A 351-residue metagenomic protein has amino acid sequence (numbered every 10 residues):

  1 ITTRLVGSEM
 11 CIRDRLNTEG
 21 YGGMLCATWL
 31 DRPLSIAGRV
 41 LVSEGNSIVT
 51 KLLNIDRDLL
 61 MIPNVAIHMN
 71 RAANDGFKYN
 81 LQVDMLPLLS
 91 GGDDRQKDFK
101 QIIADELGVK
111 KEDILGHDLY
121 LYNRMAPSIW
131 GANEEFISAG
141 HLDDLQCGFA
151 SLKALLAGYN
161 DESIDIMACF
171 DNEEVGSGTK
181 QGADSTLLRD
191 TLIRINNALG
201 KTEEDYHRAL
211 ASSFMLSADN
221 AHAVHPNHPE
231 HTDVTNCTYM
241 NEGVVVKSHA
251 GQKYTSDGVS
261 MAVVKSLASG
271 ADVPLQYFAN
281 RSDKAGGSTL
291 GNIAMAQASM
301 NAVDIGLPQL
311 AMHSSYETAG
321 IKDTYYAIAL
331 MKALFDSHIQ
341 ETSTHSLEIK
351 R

Functional and structural regions predicted by a protein language model:
I1-G7, C11-I12: Single conserved hydrophobic/aromatic residue that forms the stacking wall/gate of nucleotide- or nucleobase-binding
S8, L16-Y21, E135-G178, D184-T186 (+2 more regions): Alpha-helical metal-binding/catalytic segments enriched in His/Glu/Asp
R15-E19, M125-S138, V245, P308-A311: Glycine/charged-rich beta-loop-alpha catalytic/anionic-binding loops adjacent to active sites
Y21-E135, D171-V175: Glycine-rich, mobile lid/loop segments that gate access to catalytic sites or pores
N70-D98, G176-D272: Metal-dependent peptidase/peptidase-like ectodomains
K97-D113, A221-Y316, T342: Active-site-adjacent substrate-binding region of metalloamidase/peptidase-like peptide-processing proteins
V109-D118, D161-M167, L199-S212, A268-S282 (+1 more regions): Flexible, glycine/charged-enriched surface loops at secondary-structure junctions
L156-C169, R194, L307-R351: His/Asp/Glu-rich mid-to-C-terminal helical/loop segments that flank catalytic regions of hydrolases
